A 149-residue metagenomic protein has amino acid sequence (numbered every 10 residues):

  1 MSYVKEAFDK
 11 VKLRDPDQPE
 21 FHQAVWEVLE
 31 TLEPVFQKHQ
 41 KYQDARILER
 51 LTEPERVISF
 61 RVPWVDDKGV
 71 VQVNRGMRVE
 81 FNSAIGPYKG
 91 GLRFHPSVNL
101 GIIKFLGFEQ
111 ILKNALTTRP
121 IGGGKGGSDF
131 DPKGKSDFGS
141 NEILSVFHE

Functional and structural regions predicted by a protein language model:
M1-E149: N-terminal ligand-binding/catalytic initiation module
